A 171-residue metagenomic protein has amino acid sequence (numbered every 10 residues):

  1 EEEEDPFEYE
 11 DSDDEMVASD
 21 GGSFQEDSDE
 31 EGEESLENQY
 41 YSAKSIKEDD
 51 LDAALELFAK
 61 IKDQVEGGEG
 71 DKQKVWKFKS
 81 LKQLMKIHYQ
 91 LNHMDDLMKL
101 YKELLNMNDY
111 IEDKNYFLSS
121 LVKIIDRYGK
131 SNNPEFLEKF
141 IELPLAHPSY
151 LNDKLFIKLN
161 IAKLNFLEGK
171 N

Functional and structural regions predicted by a protein language model:
E1-N171: Extended alpha-helical scaffold regions
